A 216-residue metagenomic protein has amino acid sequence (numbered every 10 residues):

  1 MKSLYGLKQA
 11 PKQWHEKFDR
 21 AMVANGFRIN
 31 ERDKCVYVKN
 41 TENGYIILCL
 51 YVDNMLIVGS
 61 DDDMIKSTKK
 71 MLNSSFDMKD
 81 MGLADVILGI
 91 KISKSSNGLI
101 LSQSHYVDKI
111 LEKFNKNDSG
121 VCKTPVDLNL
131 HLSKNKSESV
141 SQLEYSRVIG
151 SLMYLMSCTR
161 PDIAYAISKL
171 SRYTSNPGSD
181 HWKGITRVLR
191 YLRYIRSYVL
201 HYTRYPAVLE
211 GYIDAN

Functional and structural regions predicted by a protein language model:
M1-N216: Long, low-complexity, charge-biased intrinsically disordered regions
